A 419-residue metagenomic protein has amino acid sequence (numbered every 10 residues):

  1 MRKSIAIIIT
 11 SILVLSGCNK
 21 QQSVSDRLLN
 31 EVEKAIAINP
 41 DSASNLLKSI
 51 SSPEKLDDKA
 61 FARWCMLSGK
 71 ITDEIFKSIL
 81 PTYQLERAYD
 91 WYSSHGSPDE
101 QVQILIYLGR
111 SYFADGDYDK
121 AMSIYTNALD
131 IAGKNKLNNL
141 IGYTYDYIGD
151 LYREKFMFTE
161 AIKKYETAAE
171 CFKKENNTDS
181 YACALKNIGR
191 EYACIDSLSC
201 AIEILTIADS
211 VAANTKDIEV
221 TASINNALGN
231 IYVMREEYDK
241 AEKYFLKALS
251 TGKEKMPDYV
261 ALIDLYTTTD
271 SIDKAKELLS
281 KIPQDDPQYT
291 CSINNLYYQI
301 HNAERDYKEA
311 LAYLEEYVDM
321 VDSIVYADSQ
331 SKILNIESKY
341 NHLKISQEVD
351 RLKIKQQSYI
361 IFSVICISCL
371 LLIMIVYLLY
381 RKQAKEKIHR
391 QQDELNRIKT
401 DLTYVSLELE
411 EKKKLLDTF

Functional and structural regions predicted by a protein language model:
C18-T82, S94, D99: N-terminal leader/linker segments that initiate helical-solenoid repeat arrays
Q22-S44, I79-T82, D273, P283-T400 (+1 more regions): Hydrophobic positions within repeat-based interaction scaffolds
L47, S52-E54, T72, Y92-S93 (+11 more regions): Eukaryotic all-alpha helical interaction scaffolds
M66-E74, Q103-A114, N139-E154, D179-C194 (+3 more regions): Conserved alpha-helical positions within TPR/SEL1-like repeat arrays
E219, S223-I324: Membrane-proximal low-complexity regions enriched in glycine and acidic/polar residues
